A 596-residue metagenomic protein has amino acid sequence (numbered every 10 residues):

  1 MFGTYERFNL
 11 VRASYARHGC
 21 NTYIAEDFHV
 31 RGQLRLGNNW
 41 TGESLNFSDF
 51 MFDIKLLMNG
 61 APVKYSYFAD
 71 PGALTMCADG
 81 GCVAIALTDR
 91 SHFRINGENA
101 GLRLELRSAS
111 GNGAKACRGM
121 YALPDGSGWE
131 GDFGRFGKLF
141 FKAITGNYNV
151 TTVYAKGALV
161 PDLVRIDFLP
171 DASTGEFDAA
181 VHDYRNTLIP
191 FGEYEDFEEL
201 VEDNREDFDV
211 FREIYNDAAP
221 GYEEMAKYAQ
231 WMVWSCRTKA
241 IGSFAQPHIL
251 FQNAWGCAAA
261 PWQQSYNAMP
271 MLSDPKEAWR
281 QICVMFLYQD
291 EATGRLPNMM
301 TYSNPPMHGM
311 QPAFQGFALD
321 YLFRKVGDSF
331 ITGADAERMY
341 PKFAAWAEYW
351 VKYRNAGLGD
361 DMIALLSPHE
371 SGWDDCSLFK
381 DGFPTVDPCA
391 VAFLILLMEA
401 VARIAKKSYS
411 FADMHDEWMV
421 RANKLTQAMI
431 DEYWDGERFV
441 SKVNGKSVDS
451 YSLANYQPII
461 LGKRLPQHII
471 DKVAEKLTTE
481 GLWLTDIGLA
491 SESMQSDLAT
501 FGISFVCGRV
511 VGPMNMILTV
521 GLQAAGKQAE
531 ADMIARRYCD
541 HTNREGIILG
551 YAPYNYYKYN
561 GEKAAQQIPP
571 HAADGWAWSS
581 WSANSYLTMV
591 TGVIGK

Functional and structural regions predicted by a protein language model:
M1-G221, S273, A524-A525, W576-S582 (+1 more regions): Terminal accessory carbohydrate-recognition/targeting modules of carbohydrate-active enzymes
D162-V164, N253, S265-Y266: Short alpha-helical segments and helix-capping/turn motifs at coil-helix boundaries
I166-Y194, N253, P297-F314, D328-I331 (+7 more regions): The feature captures the catalytic groove of carbohydrate-active enzymes
L200, N204, G221-Y228, D274-L287 (+6 more regions): Extended, well-ordered alpha-helical scaffold segments
A218-G256, Q281-Y302, N355-T385, K424-V510 (+1 more regions): Extended glycan-interaction surfaces of carbohydrate-active proteins
K227, S265, K276-W279, C283 (+6 more regions): A structural signal for well-ordered alpha-helical segments within the folded catalytic domains of diverse enzymes
C257-Y288, A454-P466, N515-Q528, Y538: Alpha-helical support elements that line or immediately flank enzyme active sites and cofactor-binding pockets
M269-S273, F317-G327, L396-K407, I460-K463 (+2 more regions): Short glycine/serine- and small hydrophobic-enriched flexible loop segments
